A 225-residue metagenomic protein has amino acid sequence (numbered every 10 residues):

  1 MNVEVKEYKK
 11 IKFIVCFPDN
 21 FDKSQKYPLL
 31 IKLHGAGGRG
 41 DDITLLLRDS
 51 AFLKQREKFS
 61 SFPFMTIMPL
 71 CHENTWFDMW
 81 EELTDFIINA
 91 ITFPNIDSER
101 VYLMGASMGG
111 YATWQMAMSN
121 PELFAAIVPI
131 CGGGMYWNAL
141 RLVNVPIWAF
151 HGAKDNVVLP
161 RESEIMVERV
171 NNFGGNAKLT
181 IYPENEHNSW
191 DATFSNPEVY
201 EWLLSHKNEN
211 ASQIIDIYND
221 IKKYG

Functional and structural regions predicted by a protein language model:
M1-L29, F64-M65, A106, Y111 (+7 more regions): A domain-start/cap signature at the N-terminus of enzymes
N20-Q25, H72-S107: Gly/Ser-rich "nucleophile elbow"/oxyanion-hole loop immediately N-terminal to the catalytic nucleophile in hydrolases
L29, L33-L83: Active-site machinery of serine-nucleophile hydrolases
L45-K58, D85, C131-A139, R161 (+1 more regions): Alpha-helical scaffolding within the catalytic cores of extracellular/periplasmic polymer-degrading hydrolases
I88-F93, E99-V143: Primarily recognizes the serine-hydrolase "nucleophile elbow" in alpha/beta-hydrolase and SGNH/GDSL folds
V143, W148-H151, D155: Short beta-strand/loop motif that positions the catalytic acidic residue of the alpha/beta-hydrolase fold
K154-L159, N188-S189: Acidic catalytic loop of the alpha/beta-hydrolase fold
N185-T193: Catalytic histidine-centered segment of alpha/beta-hydrolase-like enzymes
